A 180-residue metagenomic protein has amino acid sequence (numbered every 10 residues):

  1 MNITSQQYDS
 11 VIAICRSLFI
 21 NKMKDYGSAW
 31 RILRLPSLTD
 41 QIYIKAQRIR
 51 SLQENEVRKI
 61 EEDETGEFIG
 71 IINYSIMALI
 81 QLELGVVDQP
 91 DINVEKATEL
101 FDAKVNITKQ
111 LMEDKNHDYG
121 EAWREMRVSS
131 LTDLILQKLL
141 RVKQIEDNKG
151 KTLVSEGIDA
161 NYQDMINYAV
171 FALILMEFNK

Functional and structural regions predicted by a protein language model:
M1-K180: Intrinsically disordered, low-complexity regulatory regions that flank transcription factor DNA-binding cores
